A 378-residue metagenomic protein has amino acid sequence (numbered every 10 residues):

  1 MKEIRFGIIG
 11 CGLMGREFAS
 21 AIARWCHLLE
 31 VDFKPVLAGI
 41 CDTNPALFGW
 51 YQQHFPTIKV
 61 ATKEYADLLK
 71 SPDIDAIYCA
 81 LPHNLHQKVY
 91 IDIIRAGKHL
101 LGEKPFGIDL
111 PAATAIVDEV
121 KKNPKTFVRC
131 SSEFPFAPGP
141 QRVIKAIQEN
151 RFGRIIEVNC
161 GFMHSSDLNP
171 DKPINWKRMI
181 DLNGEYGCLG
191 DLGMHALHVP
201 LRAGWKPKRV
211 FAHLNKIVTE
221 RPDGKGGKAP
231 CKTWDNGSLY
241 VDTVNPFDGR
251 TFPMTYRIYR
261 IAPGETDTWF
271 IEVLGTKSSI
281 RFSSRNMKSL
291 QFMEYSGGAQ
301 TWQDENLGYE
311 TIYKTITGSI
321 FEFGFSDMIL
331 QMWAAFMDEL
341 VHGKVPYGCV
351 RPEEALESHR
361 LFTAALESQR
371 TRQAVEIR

Functional and structural regions predicted by a protein language model:
M1-P56: N-terminal Rossmann-like dinucleotide-binding module
W25, A76-Y78, K121, S283 (+2 more regions): C-terminal helix-rich "cap/oligomerization" subdomain common to oxidoreductases
W25-F33, N123, N150, N245-G249 (+1 more regions): Alpha-helix termini
E30-V31, V60-P72: Short acidic low-complexity segments
I58-K59, A96-K98, N123-T126, D248-P253: A short helix->loop->beta-strand "cap" motif at the edges of active sites that frequently abuts
L69, A76, P82-P135, N150: Beta-strand-loop-alpha-helix segment that lines the small-molecule cofactor/substrate pocket of alpha/beta enzymes
T126, F134-K232, L290, R372: Predominantly a Rossmann-like dinucleotide-binding segment in NAD(P)-dependent oxidoreductases
H195-S296, E322, M328, M332-V345 (+2 more regions): Contiguous beta-strand/loop segments that form the cofactor/metal-binding neighborhood of enzyme cores
